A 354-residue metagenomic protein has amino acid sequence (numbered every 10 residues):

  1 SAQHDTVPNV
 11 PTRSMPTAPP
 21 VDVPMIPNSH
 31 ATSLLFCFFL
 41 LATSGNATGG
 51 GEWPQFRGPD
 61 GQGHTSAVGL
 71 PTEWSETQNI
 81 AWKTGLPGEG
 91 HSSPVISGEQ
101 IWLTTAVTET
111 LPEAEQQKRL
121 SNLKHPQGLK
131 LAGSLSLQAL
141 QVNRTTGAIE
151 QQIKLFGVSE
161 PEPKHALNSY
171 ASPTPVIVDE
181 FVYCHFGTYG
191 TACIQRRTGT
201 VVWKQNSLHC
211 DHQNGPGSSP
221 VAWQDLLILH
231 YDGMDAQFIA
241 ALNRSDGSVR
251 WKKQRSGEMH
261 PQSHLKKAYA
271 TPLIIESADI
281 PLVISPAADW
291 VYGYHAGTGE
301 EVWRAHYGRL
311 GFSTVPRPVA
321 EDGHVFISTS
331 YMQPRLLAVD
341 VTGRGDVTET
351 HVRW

Functional and structural regions predicted by a protein language model:
H4: Cationic, low-complexity basic patches in intrinsically disordered or flexible, solvent-exposed regions
V7, R13-A18: Alpha-helix boundary/capping motif
R13-M15, V23-L34: Bacterial N-terminal signal peptides that target proteins for export
S33-T43: Bacterial N-terminal signal peptides
G45-W354: Noncatalytic, solvent-exposed loop/strand surfaces of beta-propeller-type extracellular/periplasmic domains
